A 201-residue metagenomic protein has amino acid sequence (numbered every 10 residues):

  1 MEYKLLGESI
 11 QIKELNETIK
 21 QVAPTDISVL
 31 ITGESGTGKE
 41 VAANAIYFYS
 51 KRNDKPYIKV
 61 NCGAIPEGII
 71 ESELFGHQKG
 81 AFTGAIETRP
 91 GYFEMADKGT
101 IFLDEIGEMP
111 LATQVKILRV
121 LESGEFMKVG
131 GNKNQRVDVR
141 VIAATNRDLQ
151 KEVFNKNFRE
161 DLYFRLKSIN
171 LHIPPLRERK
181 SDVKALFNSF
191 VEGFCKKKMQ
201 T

Functional and structural regions predicted by a protein language model:
E2-K4, E8-K13, E17-P24, F48-K55 (+2 more regions): Nucleotide-binding/hydrolysis machinery
K4, Q11, E17-T83, E94-P110 (+1 more regions): Conserved post-Walker A coupling segment in P-loop NTPases
I19, L121-G124: Hydrophobic core positions within the conserved protein kinase catalytic domain
I58, T88-K98, F102, P110-K116 (+2 more regions): AAA+/SF3 P-loop NTPase mechanochemical coupling elements
C62, S72, G76, G84 (+4 more regions): Conserved adenine-binding aromatic site and its adjacent loop/helix in ATP-hydrolyzing domains
A64-E67, G84, E108, K128 (+3 more regions): Residue-level preference for short helical/loop micro-motifs built around acidic side chains
G80-E87, S123-K128: Short gly/ser/thr-rich secondary-structure transition/capping motifs
